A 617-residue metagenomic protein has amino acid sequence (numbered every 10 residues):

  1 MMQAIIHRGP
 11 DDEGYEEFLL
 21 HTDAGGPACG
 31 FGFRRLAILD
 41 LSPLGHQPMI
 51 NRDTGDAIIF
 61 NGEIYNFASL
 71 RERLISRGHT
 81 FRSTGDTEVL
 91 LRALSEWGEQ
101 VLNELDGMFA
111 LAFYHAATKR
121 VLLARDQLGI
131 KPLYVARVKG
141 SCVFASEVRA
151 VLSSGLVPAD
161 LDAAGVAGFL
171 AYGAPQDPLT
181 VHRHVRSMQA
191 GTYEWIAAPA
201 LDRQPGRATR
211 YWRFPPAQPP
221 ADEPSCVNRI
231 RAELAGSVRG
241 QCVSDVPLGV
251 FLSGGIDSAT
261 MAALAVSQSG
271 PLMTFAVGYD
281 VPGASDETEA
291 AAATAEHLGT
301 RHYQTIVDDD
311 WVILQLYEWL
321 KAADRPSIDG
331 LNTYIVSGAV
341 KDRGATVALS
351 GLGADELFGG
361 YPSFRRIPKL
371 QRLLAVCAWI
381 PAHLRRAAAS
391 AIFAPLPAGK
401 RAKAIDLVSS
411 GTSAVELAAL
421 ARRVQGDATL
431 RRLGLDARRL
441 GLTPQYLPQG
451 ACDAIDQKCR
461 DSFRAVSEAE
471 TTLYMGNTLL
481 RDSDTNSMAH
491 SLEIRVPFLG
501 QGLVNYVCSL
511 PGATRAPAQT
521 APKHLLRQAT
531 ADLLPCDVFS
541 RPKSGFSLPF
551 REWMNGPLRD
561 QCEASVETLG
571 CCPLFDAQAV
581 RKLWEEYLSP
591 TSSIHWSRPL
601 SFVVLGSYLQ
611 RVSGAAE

Functional and structural regions predicted by a protein language model:
M1-D324, T333, D532, D537 (+2 more regions): Cysteine-centered catalytic environments shared across enzyme families
G26, S153, D162, R183-Q189 (+4 more regions): Adenosyl-5′-phosphate
F113, L123, V143, A348-S350 (+2 more regions): A structural signal for short, well-ordered beta-strand segments and their strand-loop junctions that often border
Q127, I335-K400, Q457, L479-L503: Active-site adenylate/phosphate-handling loop in enzymes that bind or generate adenylated species
L252, G351, M475: Conserved S/T- and glycine-rich ATP-binding loop of Class I adenylate-forming
G254, G353, G545-S547: A glycine-rich phosphate-binding loop feature that marks nucleotide/adenosyl-phosphate handling sites
Y317-K321, S363-R366, W553-N555: Short low-complexity, flexible loop/linker segments enriched in glycine and/or proline with clustered acidic
